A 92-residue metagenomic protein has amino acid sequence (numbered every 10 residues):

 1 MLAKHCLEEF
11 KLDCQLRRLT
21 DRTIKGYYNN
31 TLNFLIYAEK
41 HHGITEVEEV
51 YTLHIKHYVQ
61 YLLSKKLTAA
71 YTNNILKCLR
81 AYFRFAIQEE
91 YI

Functional and structural regions predicted by a protein language model:
K4, E8-K25, N29-I92: N-terminal core-binding DNA-recognition domain of tyrosine recombinases/integrases
